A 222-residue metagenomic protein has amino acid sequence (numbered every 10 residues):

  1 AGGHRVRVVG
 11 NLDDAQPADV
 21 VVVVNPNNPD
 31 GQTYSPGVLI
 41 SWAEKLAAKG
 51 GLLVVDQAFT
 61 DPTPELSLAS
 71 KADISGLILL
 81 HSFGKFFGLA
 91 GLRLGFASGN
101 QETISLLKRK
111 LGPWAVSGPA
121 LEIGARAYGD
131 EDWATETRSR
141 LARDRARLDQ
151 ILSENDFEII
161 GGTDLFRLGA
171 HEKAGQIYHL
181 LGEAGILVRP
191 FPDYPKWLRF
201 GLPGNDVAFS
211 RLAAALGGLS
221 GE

Functional and structural regions predicted by a protein language model:
G2, A48-K49, I74-S75, N155: Helix C-cap/helix->beta junction micro-motif
H4-P62: Active-site phosphate-binding strand-loop segment of PLP-dependent enzymes
V8, V55, H81, V188-P190: Hydrophobic residues in well-ordered beta-strands that form the structural core
S35-G37, E183, D193-E222: PLP-dependent enzyme catalytic core of the Aspartate aminotransferase-like
V38-W42, L68, L148, I177 (+2 more regions): A general structural detector for well-ordered alpha-helical segments in enzyme core domains, enriched
G76-L152, F157-I159: PLP-dependent aminotransferase class I/II
A142, L152-A184, L202, D206: Conserved PLP-binding catalytic core of the aspartate aminotransferase-like
